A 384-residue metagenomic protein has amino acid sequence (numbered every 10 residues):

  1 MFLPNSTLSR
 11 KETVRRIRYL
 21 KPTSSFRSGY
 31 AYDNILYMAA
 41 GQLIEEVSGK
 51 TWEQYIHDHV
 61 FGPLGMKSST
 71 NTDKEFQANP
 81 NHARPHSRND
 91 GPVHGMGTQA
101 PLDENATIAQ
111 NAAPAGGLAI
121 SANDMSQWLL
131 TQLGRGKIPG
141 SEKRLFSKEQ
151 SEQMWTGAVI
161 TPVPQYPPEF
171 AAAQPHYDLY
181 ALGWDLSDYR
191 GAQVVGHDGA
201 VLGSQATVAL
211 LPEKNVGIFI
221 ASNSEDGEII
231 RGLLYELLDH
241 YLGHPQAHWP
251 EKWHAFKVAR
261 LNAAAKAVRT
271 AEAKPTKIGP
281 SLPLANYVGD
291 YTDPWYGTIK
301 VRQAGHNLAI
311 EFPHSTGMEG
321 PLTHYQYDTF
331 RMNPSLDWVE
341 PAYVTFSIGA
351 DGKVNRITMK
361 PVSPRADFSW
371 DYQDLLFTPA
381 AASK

Functional and structural regions predicted by a protein language model:
M1-L202: Short, surface-exposed loop or secondary-structure junction motifs that flank catalytic or metal-binding residues
Y30, H86, W184-L186, V208-L210 (+4 more regions): A structural signal for short hydrophobic beta-strand segments in well-ordered beta-sheet cores
N89-D90, D188-R190, L211-K214, A304-H306: Short acidic-glycine loop/turn motifs at beta-strand connectors
L133, Y189-G191, A200-L202, E213 (+4 more regions): Short, glycine-/Ser/Thr-/acidic-enriched flexible segments
T161, A192, G232-K384: Peripheral terminal and inter-domain segments
F170-A172, H176, L202, G217-A221 (+2 more regions): Extracytoplasmic and endomembrane cell-envelope/extracellular-matrix remodeling and assembly machinery
G196-H197, T207-L210, K214-N223, I357-M359: Short, well-ordered beta-strand elements
L202-Q205, W295: Short, small/polar residue-rich loop motifs at catalytic or cofactor-binding pockets
